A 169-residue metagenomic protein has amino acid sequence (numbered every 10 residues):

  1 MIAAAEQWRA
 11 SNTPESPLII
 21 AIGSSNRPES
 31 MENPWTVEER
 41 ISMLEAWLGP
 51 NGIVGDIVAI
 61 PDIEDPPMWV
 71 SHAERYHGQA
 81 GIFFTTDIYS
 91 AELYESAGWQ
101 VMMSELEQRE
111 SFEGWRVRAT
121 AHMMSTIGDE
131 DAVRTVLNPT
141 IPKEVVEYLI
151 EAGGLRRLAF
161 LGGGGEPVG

Functional and structural regions predicted by a protein language model:
M1-G169: Nucleotidyltransferase catalytic core that binds NTPs
